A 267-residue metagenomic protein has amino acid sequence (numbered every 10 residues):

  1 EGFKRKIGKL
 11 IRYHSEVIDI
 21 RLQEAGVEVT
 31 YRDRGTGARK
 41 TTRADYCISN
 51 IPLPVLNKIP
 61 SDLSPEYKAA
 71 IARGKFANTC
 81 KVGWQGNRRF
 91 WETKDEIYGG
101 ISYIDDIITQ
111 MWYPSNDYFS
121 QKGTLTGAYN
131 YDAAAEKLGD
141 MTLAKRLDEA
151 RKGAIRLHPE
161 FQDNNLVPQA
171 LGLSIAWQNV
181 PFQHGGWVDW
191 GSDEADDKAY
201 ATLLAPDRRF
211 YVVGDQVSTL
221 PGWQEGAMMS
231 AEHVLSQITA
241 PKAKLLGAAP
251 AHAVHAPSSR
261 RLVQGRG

Functional and structural regions predicted by a protein language model:
E1-D45: Helical element adjacent to the flavin cofactor pocket in flavoenzyme catalytic cores
I7, V27, N57, S61-P65 (+1 more regions): Short, glycine/charged-enriched secondary-structure capping and boundary segments
Y13, P52, G86-N87, V213: A secondary-structure boundary/capping signal
V17, P54, V217: Catalytic metal-binding/acid-base residues of hydrolase active sites
G26, R32, G37, N78 (+1 more regions): Conserved flavin/dinucleotide-binding core of flavoenzymes
T36-A38, S64-A72: Short helix/strand-bridging catalytic loops that position acidic/His residues to coordinate divalent metals and engage
D45-Y67: Flavin (primarily FAD) binding-site architecture
K68-D95, L173: Central beta-strand plus flanking loop segment that forms part of the substrate or channel wall within the catalytic
